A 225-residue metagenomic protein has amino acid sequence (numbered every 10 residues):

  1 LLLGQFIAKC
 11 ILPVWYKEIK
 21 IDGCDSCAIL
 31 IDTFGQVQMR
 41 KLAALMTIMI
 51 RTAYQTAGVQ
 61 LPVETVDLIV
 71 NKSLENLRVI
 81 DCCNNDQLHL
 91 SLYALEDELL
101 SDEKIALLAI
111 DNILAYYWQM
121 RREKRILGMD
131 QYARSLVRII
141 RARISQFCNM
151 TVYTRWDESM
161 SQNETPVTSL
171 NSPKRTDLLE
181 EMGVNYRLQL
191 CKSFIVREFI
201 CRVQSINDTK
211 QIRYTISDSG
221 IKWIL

Functional and structural regions predicted by a protein language model:
L1-Y93: Conserved P-loop
V14-G23, I69-K72, E98-D102, A142-F147 (+1 more regions): Conserved catalytic network of the ASCE P-loop NTPase/AAA+ motor domain
C27, E75-N76, E103-L107, S145-R155: Loop/turn-to-beta-strand initiation segments
F34-Q38, C83-L88, L114-A115, D157-S161 (+2 more regions): Conserved nucleotide-binding/hydrolysis micro-motifs of P-loop NTPases
K41, H89-L90, Q119-R121, Q162-P166 (+1 more regions): Short, well-ordered secondary-structure micro-motifs
A44-M49, E98, Q204-N207: Conserved AAA+ ATPase "sensor/coupling" helix adjacent to the nucleotide-binding pocket
V79-Q146: Phosphate-binding/switch loop-helix module in NTP-utilizing enzymes
D130-R134, R138-L225: Phosphate-binding/switch region of NTP-binding enzymes
